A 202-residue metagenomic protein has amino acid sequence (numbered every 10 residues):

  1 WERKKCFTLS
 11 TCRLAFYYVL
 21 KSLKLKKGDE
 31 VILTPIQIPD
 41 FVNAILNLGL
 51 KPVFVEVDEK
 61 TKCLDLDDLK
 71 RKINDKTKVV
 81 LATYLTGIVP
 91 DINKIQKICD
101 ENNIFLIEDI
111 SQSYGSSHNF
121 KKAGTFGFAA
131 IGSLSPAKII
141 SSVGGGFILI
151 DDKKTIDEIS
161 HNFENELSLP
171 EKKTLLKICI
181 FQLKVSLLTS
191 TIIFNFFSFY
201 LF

Functional and structural regions predicted by a protein language model:
W1-L14, I36: Conserved N-terminal alpha-helix of the aminotransferase class I/II PLP-enzyme fold
K4-K5, K27-E30, K76, D157: Short acidic capping loops at alpha-helix termini that bridge into adjacent secondary structure
T8, L33, A82: A short beta-strand submotif of the Rossmann-like class I SAM-dependent methyltransferase core that lines
A15-L20, G146: Buried hydrophobic packing segments
V19-K72: Conserved PLP-anchoring active-site segment centered on the Schiff-base-forming lysine
K60-H161, N165, L169, K173: Active-site phosphate-binding strand-loop segment of PLP-dependent enzymes
D151-F202: Structural motif of enzymes handling amino- and sulfur-group chemistry
